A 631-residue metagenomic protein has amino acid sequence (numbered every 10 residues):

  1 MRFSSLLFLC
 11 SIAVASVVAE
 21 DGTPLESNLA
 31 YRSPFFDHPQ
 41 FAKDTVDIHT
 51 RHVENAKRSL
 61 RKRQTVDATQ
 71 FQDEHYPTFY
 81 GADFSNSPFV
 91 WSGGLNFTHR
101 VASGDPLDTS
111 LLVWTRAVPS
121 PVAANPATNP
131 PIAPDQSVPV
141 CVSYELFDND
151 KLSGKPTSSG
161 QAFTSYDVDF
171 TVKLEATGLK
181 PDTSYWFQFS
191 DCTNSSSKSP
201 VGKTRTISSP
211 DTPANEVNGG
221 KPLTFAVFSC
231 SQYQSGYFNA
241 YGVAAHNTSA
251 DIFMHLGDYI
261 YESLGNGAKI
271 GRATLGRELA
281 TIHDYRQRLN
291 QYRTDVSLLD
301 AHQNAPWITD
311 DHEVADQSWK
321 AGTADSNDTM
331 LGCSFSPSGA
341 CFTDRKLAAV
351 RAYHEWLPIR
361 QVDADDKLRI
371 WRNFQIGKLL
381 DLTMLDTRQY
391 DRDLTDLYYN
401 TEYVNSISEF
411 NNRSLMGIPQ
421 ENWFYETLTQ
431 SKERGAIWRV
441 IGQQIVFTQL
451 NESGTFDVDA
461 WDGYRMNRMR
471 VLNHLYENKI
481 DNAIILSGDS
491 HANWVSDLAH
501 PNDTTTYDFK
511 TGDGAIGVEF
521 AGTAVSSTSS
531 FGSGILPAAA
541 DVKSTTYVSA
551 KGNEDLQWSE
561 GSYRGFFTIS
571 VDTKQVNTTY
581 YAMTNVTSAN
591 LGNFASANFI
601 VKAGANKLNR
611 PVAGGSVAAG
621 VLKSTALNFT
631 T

Functional and structural regions predicted by a protein language model:
M1-G22: Fungal secretory targeting signals
V18-T631: Metal-dependent phosphoester/phosphodiester hydrolase catalytic core
